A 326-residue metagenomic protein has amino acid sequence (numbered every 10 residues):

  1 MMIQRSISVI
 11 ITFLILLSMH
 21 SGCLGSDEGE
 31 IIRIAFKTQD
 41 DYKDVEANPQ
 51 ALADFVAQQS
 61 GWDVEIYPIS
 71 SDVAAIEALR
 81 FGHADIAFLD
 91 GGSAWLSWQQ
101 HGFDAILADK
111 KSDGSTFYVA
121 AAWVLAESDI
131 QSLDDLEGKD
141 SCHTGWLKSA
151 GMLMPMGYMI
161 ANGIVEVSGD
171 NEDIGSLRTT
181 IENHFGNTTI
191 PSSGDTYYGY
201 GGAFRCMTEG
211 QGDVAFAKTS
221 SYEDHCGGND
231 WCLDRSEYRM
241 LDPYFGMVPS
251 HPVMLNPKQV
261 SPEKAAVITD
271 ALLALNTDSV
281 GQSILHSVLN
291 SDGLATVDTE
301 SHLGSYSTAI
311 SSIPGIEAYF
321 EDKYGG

Functional and structural regions predicted by a protein language model:
M1-G29: Secretory targeting signatures
T12, V73-I76, W95, L133 (+1 more regions): Short hydrophobic/charged patches on amphipathic alpha-helices used for structural packing and interfaces
G29-Q59, D63, I69, F117-F204 (+3 more regions): Bilobed "Venus flytrap"/periplasmic-binding protein-like clamshell domains and structurally analogous long
I32-F36, D40-D54, V260-G326: An extracytoplasmic/periplasmic, membrane-proximal ligand-sensing/linker region
I34, L79, C142-H143, M207 (+2 more regions): Short, structured motif recognition centered on aromatic/hydrophobic residues
L52-A57, V124-I130, D134-E137, G228-T296: Extended ligand-binding regions for polar small-molecule ligands
E77-D135, W146-A150, M156-G157: Acidic, polar ligand-binding/catalytic clefts
F88-G102, Y158-A161, Y200-S236: A ligand-binding cleft/hinge motif common to bilobed small-molecule-binding domains
